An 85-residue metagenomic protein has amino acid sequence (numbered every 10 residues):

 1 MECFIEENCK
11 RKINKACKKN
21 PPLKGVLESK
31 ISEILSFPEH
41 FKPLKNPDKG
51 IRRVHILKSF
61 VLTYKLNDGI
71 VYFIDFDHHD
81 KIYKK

Functional and structural regions predicted by a protein language model:
M1-C3, S29: A short, ordered amphipathic alpha-helix with a cationic face
E2, N14-P21, I56-V61, K65-K85: Enriched for short, Lys/Arg-rich terminal
R11, E33, K81: Active-site micro-motifs of SAM-dependent methyltransferase domains
P21-G25, K42: Short, solvent-exposed positions on alpha-helices
S29-V54: A short, surface-exposed loop/turn module that caps and links secondary-structure elements
